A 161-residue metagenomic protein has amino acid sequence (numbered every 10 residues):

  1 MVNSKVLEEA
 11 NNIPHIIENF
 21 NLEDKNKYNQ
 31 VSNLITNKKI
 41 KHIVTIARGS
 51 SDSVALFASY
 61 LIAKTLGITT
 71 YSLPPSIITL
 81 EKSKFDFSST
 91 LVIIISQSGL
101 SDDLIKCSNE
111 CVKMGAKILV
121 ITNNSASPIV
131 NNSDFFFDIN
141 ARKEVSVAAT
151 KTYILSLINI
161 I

Functional and structural regions predicted by a protein language model:
M1-K39, I118, I154-L157: Cofactor-/ligand-binding subdomain signature composed of acidic, glycine-rich, tryptophan-containing flexible loops
N37-I161: Glycine-rich phosphate-binding loops that contact phosphosugars or nucleotide phosphates
